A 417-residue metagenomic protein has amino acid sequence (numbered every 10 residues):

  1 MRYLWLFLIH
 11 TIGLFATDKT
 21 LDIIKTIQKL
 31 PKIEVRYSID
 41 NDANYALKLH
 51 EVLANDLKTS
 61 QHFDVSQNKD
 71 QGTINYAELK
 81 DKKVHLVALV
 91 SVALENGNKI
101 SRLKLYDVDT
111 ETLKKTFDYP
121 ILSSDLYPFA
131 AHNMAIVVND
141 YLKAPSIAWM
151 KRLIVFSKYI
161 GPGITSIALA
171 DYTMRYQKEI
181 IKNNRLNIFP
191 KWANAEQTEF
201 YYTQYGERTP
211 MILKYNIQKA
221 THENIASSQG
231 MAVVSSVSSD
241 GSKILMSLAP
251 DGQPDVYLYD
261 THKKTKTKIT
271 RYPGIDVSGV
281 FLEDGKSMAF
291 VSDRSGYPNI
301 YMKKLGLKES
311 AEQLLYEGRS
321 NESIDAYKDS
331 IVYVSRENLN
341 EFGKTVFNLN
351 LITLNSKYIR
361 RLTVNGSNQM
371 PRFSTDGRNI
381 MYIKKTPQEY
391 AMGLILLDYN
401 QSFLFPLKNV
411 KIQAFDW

Functional and structural regions predicted by a protein language model:
T17-L30, T110-K114, I121-E179: C-terminal/domain-edge helix-coil "capping" segments
D22-L79: Short beta-strand->alpha-helix linker/helix-N-cap micro-motif that forms a surface specificity/interaction loop
I74-M134: Amphipathic beta-strand/beta-sheet edge segments enriched in Tyr/Trp
P145, W149-M150, N194-E196, S239-D240 (+3 more regions): Residue-level detector of Asp-centered blade-edge/turn motifs that repeat once per structural unit in beta-propeller
I154, E199-F200, G241-L245, M288-A289 (+2 more regions): Hydrophobic beta-strand positions that form the internal "hydrophobic ladder" of WD40/Gbeta-like beta-propeller blades
Y159-S166, T203-M211, S227-G230, S247-V256 (+6 more regions): A flexible loop/linker signature enriched in serine peptidases of the S9 family
D171-L186, N216-M231, Y259-I275, K303-S320 (+2 more regions): Multi-bladed beta-propeller domains
